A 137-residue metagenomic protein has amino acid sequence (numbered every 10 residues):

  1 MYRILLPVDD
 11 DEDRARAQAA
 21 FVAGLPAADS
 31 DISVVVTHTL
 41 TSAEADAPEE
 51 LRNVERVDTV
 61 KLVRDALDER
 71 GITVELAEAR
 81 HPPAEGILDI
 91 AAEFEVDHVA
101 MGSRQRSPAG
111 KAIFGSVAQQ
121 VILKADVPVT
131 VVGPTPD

Functional and structural regions predicted by a protein language model:
M1-Y2, D31, E95-D97, A118: Local beta-strand N-terminus motif with an aromatic residue
Y2-A47: Small/aliphatic-rich secondary-structure junction motif
R16-Q18, A45-R52, L88-D89, K111-A112: Short, well-ordered secondary-structure micro-motifs
V35-T37, E75-A79, T130: General small-molecule cofactor/ligand-binding pocket signal
N53-R64: Short, surface-exposed alpha-helical segments at coil->helix boundaries
E69-V99, D137: Structural beta-alpha unit
H98-D137: Gly/Ser-rich helix-loop-strand patches that form or flank binding pockets for ribonucleotide-derived cofactors
